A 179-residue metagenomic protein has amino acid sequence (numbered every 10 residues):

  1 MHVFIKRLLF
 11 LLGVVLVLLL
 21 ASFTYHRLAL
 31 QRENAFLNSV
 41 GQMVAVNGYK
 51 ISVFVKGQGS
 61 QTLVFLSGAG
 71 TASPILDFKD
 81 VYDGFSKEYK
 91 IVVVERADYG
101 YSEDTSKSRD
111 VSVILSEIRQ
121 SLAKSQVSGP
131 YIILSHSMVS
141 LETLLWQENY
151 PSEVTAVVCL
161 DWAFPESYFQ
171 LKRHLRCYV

Functional and structural regions predicted by a protein language model:
H2-L63, K87-Y89: Alpha/beta-hydrolase fold catalytic core
Y49-Y101: Conserved HGGG/HGGXW glycine-rich cap/lid loop of the alpha/beta-hydrolase fold
I75-D77, S102-S108, F169-Q170: Conserved catalytic-core motifs of eukaryotic protein kinase domains, centered on the activation segment
D77, V81, I114-I118, V139: Stable alpha-helical elements in mature extracytoplasmic
R96-I132: Active-site loop/oxyanion-hole signature of alpha/beta-hydrolase fold enzymes
G129-L171: Conserved hydrolase catalytic core segment
R173-V179: The alpha/beta-hydrolase serine catalytic core
